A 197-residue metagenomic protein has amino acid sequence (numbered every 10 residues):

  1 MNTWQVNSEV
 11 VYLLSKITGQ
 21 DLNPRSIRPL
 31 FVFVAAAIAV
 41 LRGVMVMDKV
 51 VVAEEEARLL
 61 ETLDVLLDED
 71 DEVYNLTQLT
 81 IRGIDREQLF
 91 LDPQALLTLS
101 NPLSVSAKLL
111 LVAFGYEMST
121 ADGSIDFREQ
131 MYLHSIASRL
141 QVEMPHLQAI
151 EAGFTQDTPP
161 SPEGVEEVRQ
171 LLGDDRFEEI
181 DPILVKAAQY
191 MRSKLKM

Functional and structural regions predicted by a protein language model:
M1-G43, V50-M197: Small-residue-enriched hydrophobic alpha-helices in membranes
